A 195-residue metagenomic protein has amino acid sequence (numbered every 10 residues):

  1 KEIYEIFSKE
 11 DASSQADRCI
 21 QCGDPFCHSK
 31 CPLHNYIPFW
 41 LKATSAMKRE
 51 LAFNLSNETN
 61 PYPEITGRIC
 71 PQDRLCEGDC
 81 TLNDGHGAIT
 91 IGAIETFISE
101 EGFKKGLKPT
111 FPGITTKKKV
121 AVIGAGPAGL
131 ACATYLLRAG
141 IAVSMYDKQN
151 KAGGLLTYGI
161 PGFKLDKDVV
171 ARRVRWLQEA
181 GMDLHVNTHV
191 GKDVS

Functional and structural regions predicted by a protein language model:
K1-E5, H34-M47, L55-N57, D84-G92 (+1 more regions): Beta1-alpha1 glycine-rich phosphate/pyrophosphate-binding loop at the start of Rossmann-like nucleotide-binding domains
K1-K119: Ferredoxin-type iron-sulfur electron-transfer modules and their immediate structural context
D193-S195: Short, intrinsically disordered, charge-balanced linker/junction segments flanking boundaries in proteins
